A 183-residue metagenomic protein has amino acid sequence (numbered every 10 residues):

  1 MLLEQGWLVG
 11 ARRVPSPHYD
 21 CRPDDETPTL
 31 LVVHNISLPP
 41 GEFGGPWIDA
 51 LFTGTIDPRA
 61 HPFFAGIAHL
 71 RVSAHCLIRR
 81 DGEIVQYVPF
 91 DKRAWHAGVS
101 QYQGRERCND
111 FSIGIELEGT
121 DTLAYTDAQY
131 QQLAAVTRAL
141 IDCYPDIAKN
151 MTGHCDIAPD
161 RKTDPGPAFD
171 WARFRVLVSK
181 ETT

Functional and structural regions predicted by a protein language model:
M1-E106: N-terminal catalytic cores of peptidoglycan-degrading enzymes
M1-G10, D24, E106-F111, T120-T183: Basic/polar, cationic surfaces and motifs that engage anionic cell-wall and phosphate/carboxylate ligands
V33, I115, L133: Conserved, mostly hydrophobic/aromatic
N35-I36, L117, C155: Residues immediately flanking
L77, G114-E116: Conserved beta-strand segments that form the floor/walls of ligand-binding pockets within enzyme and binding domains
